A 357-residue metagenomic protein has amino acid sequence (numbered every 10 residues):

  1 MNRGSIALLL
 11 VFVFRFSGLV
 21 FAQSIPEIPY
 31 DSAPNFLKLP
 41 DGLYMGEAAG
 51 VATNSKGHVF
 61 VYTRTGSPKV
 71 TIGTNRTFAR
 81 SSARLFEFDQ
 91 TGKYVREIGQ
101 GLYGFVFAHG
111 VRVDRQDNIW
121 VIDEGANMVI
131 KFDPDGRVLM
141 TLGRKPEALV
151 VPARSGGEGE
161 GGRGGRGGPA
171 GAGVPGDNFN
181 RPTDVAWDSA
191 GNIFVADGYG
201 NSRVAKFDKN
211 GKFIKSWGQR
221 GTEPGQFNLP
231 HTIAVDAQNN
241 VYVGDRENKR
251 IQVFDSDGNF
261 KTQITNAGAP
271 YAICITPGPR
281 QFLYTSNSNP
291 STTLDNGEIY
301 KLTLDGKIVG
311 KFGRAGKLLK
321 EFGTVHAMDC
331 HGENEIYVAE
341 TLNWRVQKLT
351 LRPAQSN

Functional and structural regions predicted by a protein language model:
M1-N2: N-terminal hydrophobic targeting signals that begin at the initiator methionine
S5-L19: Bacterial N-terminal signal peptides
F21-N357: Eukaryotic scaffold repeat domains enriched in small/polar residues
